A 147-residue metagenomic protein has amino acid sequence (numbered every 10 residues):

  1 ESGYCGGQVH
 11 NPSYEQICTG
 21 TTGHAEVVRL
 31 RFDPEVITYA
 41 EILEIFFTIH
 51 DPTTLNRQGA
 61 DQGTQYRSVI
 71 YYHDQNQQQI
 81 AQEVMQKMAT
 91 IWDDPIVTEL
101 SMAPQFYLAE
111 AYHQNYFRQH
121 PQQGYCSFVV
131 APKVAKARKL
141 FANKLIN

Functional and structural regions predicted by a protein language model:
E1-N147: Flexible coil/turn and secondary-structure edge motifs
